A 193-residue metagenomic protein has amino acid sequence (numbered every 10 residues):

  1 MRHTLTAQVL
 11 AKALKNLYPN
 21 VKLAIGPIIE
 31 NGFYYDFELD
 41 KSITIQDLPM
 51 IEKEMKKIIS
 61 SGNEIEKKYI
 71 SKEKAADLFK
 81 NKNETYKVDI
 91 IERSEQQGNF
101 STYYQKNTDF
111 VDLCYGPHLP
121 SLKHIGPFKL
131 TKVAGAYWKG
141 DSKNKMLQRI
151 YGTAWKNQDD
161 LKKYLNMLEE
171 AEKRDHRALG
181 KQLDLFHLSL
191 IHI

Functional and structural regions predicted by a protein language model:
M1-L17: Active/ligand-binding-proximal structured segments within catalytic/core domains that scaffold catalytic residues
A13, K22-I28, Y34-I191: Auxiliary tRNA-acceptor-end handling modules of aminoacyl-tRNA synthetases
